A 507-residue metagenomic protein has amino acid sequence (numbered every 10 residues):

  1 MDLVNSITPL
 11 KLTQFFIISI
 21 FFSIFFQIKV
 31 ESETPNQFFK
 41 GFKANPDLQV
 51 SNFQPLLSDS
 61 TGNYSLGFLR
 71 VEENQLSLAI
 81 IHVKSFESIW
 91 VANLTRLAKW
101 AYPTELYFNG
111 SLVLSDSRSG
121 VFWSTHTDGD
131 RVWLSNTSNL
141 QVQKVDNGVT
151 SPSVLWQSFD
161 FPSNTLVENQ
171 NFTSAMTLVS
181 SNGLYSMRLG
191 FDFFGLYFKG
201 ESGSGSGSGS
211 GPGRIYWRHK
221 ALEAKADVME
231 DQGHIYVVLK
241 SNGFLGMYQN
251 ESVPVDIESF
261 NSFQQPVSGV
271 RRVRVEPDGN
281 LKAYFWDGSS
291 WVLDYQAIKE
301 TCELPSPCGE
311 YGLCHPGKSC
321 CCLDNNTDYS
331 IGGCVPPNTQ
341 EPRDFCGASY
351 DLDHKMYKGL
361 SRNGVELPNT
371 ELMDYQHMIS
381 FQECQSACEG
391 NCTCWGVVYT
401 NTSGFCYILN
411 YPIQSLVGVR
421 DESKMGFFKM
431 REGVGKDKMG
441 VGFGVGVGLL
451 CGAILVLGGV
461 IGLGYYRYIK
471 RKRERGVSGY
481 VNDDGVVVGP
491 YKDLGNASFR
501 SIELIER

Functional and structural regions predicted by a protein language model:
D2-R507: Beta-rich ligand-binding surfaces for carbohydrates and other polyanions
